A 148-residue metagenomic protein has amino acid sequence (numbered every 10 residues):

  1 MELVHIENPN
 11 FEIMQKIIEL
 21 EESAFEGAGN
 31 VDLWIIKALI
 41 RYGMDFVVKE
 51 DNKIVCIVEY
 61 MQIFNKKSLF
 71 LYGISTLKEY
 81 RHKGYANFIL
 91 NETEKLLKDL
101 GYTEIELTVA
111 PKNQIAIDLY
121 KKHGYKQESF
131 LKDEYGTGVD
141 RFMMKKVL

Functional and structural regions predicted by a protein language model:
V4-E79, L90-E92, L96: Acetyl-CoA-dependent GNAT
E12, K66, G84, I115 (+1 more regions): Residues that form or flank phosphate/diphosphate-binding pockets in enzymes that use nucleotide phosphates
L33-I35, S129-K132: Short, P/G- and charge-enriched loop/turn segments at secondary-structure junctions
K53, L77-N91, K98-L100, P111-D118 (+1 more regions): Conserved glycine-rich acetyl-CoA-binding loop
F70, G101-T103: Short loop/turn motifs at secondary-structure junctions
T103-E106, A110-I117, K122-H123, F130-L148: C-terminal "cap" of GNAT-fold acetyltransferases
